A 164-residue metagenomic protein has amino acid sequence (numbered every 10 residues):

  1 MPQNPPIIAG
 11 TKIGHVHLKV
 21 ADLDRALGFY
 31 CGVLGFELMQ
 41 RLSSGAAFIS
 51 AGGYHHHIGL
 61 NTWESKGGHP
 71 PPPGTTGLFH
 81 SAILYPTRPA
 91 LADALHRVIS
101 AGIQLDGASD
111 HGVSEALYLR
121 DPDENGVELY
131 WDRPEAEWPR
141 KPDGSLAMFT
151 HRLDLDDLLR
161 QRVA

Functional and structural regions predicted by a protein language model:
M1-I7, L95-A164: Vicinal oxygen chelate
P2-P5, K66-P71: Short beta-strand/turn micro-motifs at beta-sheet edges
I7-G10, L18-E64: Core segments of cupin and vicinal oxygen chelate
K12-A21, H69-R97, E115-R120, N125: Vicinal oxygen chelate
G28, G32, A92-H96, S100: Replace "anionic and nucleotidyl ligands
L42, P72-G74, D110: Short glycine/proline-enriched turns and hinge-like loops at secondary-structure junctions
S50, N61, A82, R120 (+1 more regions): Residues in well-ordered beta-strands of folded domains
